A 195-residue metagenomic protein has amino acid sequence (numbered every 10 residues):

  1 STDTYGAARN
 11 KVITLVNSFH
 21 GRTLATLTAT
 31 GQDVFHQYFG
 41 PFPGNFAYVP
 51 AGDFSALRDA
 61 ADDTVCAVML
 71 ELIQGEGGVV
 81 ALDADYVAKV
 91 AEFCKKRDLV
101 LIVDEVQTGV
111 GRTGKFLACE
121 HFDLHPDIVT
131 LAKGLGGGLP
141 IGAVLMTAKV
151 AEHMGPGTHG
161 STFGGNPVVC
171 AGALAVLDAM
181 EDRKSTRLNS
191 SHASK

Functional and structural regions predicted by a protein language model:
S1-N189: Conserved N-terminal phosphate-binding loop of PLP-dependent enzymes in the Aspartate aminotransferase
N189-K195: Short "domain-exit" segments at the C-terminal end of structured domains
